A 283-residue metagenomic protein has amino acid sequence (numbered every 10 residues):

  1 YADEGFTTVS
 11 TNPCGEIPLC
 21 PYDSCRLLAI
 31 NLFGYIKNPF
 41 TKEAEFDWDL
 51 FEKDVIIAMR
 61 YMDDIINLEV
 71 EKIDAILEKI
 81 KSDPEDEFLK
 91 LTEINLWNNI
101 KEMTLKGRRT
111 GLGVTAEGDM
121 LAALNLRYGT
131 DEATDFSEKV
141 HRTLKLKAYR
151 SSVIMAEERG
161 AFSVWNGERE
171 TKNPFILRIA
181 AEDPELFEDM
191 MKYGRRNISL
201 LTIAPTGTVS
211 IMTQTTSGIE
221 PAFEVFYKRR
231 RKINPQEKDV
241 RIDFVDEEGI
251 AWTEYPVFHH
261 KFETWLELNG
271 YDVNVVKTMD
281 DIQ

Functional and structural regions predicted by a protein language model:
Y1-Q283: Long, C-terminal-biased catalytic regions of enzyme "large/alpha" subunits
